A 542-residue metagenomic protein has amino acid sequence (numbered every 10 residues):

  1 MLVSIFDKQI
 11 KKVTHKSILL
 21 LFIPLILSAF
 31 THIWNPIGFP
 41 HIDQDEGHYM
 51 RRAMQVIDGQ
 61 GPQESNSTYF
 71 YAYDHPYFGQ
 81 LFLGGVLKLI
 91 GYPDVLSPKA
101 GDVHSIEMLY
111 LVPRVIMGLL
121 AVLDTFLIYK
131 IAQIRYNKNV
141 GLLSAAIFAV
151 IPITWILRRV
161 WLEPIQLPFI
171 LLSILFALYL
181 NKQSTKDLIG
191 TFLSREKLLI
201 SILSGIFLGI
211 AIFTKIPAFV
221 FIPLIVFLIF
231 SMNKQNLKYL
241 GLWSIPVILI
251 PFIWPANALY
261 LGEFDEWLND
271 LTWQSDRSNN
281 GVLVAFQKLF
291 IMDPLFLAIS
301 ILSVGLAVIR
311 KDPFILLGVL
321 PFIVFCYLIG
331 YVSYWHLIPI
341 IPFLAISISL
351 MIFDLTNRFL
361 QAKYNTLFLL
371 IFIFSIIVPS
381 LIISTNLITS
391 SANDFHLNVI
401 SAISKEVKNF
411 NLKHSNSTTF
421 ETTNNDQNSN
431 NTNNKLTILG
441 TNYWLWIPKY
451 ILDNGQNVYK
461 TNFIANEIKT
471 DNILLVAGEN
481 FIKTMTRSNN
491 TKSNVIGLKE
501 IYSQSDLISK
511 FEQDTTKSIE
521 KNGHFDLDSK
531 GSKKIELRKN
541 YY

Functional and structural regions predicted by a protein language model:
M1, L21-L25, K197-L198, I245-I248 (+2 more regions): Signature aromatic-anchored transmembrane alpha helix within multi-pass, membrane-resident enzymes that catalyze glycan
K16-G47, D58, V150, G209 (+3 more regions): Transmembrane signal-anchor helices characteristic of membrane glycosylation enzymes that use polyprenol
P24-L25, A29, L143-S144, L208 (+7 more regions): Transmembrane alpha-helix segments characteristic of polytopic inner-membrane glycan-assembly/cell-envelope
D43, R158-I165, S333: Short acidic/glycine- and proline-prone juxtamembrane loop motifs at membrane-interface regions of multi-pass membrane
G47-L81, G85-G101, S184: Extracytosolic helix-loop segments that constitute the early lumenal/periplasmic catalytic or substrate-binding loops
G79, L370-G531: Catalytic lumenal/periplasmic loop and adjoining terminal transmembrane helix of membrane glycan-assembly enzymes
I134-N139, S173-I200, A211, L306-R310: Membrane-interface transmembrane helices that cradle and orient dolichyl/undecaprenyl
I210, F221-R310, I323-G330: Transmembrane-lumen/periplasm boundary regions of multi-pass, lipid-linked membrane glycan transferases
